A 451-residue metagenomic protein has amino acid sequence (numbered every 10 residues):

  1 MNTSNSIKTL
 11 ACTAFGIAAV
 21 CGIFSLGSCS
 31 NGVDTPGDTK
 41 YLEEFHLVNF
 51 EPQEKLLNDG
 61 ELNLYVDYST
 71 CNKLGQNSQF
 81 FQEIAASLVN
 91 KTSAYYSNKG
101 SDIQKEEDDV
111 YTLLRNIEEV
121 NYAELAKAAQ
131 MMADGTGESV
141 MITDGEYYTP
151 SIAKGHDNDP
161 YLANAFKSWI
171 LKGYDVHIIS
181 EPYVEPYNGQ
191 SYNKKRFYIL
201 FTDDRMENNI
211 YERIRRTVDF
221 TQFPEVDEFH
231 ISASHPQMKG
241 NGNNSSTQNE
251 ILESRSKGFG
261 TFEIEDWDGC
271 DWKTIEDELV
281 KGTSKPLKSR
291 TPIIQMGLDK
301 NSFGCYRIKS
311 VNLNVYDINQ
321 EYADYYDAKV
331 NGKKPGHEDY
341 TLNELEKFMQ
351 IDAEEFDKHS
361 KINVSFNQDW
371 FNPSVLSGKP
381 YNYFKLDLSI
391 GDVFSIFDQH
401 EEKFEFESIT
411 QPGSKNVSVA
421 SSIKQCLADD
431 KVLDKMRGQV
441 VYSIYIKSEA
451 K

Functional and structural regions predicted by a protein language model:
F24-S28: C-terminal motif of bacterial Sec signal peptides marking the signal peptidase cleavage site
S30-G32: Bacterial signal peptide processing site
K40-Y95, K154-I170: …and closely analogous acidic/polar surface helices at protein-protein or active-site interfaces in A-domain-like
L47-N49, G100-S139, Y147-Y148, D175 (+1 more regions): Von Willebrand factor
L64-S69, T136-P150: DG-centered beta-turn motif at the end of beta-strands
Q76, Y147-T202, S414: VWA/integrin I-like adhesion module and closely mimicked acidic/polar interface patches used
D175-I308: Eukaryote-biased recognition of electropositive, low-complexity segments and basic polyanion/acidic-motif-binding
S254-K451: Extended non-globular C-terminal regions
